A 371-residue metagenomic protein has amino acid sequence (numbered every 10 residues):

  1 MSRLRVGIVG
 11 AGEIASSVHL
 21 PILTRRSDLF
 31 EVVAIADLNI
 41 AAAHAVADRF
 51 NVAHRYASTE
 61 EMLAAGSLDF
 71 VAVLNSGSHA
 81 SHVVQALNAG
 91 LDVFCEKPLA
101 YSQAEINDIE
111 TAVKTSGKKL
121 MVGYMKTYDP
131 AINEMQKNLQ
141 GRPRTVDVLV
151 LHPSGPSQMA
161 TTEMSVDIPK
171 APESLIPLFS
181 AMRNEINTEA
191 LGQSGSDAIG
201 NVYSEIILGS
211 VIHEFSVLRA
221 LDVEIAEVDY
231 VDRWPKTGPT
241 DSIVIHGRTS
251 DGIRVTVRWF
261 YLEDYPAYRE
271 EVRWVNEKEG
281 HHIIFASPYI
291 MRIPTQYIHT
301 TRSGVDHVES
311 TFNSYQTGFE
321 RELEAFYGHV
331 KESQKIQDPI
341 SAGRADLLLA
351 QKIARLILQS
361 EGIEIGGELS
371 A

Functional and structural regions predicted by a protein language model:
M1-F50: N-terminal Rossmann-like dinucleotide-binding module
F30-A34, D69-V71, L120, E205: Short active-site oxyanion
F50-A112: Beta-loop-alpha module in the N-terminal Rossmann-like domain of NAD(P)-dependent dehydrogenases, especially those
F70, K118, T237, S250 (+1 more regions): C-terminal helix-rich "cap/oligomerization" subdomain common to oxidoreductases
Y101-M182: A contiguous active-site-proximal alpha/beta segment in oxidoreductase catalytic domains
A171-R254, W259-P266: Rossmann-like dinucleotide-binding domain that binds NAD(P)(H)
D232-R321: NAD(P)-dinucleotide binding in Rossmann-like oxidoreductases
